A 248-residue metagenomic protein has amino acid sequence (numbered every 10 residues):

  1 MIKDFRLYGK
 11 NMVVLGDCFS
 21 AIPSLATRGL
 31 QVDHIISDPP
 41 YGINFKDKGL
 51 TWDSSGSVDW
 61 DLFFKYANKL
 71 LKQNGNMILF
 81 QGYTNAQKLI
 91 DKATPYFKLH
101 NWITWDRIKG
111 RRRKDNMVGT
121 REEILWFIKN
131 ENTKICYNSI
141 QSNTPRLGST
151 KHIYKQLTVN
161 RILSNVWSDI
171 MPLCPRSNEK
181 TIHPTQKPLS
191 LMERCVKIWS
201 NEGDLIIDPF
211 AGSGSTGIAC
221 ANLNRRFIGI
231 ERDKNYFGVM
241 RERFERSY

Functional and structural regions predicted by a protein language model:
M1-I230, N235-V239: Core catalytic lobe of class I
F237-Y248: C-terminal helical cap(s) of enzyme catalytic domains, especially alpha/beta-barrels
